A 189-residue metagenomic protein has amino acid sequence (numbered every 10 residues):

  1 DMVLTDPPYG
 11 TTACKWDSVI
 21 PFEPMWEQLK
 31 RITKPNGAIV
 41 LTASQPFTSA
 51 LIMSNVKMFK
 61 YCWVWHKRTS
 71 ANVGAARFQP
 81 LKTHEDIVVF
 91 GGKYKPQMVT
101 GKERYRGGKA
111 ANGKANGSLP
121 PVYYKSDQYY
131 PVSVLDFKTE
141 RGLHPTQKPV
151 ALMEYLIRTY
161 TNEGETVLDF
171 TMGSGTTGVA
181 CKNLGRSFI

Functional and structural regions predicted by a protein language model:
D1-I189: Core catalytic lobe of class I
